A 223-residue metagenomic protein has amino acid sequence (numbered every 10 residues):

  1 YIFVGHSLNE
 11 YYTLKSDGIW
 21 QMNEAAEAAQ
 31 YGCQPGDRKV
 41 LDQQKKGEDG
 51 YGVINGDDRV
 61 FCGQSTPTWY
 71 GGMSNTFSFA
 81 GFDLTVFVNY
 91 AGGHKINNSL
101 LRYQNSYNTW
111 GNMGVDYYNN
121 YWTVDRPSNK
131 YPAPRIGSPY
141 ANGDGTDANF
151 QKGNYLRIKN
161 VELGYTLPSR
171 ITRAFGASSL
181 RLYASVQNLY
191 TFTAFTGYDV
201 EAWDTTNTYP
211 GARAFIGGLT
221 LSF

Functional and structural regions predicted by a protein language model:
Y1-Q21, T109, N119-N120, V124-P127 (+3 more regions): C-terminal beta-signal and terminal closure region of outer-membrane beta-barrel proteins
Y1-Q64, N105: Conserved small-residue
E10, I19-Q21, A28-A29, A91-R181: Extracytoplasmic gating/loop element in the C-terminal half of outer-membrane beta-barrel translocons and assembly
W69, A80-F82, N154, G176-L180 (+1 more regions): Outer-envelope beta-barrel architecture signal
G72-S74, N160-G164, I216-G218: Membrane-embedded beta-strand positions in outer-membrane beta-barrel channels/transporters
F79-G81, Y90-H94, N160, L167 (+2 more regions): Transmembrane beta-strands of outer-membrane beta-barrel pores
G81-T85, R170-I171: Repeated loop/turn-to-beta-strand initiation elements of outer-membrane beta-barrel proteins
V86, L182-A184, L219: Membrane-embedded beta-strand positions of outer-membrane beta-barrel proteins
